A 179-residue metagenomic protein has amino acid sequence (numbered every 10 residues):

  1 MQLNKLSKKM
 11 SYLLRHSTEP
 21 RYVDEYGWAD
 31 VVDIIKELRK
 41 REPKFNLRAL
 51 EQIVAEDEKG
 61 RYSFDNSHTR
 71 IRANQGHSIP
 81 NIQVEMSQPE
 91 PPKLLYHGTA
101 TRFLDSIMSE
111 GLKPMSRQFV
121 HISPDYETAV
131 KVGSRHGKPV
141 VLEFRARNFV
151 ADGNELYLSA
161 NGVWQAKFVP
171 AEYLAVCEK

Functional and structural regions predicted by a protein language model:
M1-K8: Charged, low-complexity intrinsically disordered regulatory segments in eukaryotic signaling
Q2, E25-Y26, D30: Short, contiguous, pocket-lining structural segments that sit at or immediately flank catalytic/ligand-binding sites
K5, E85-E90, M115, A171-K179: Long, charged, low-complexity intrinsically disordered regions
S11, H16-P20, E25, I35 (+3 more regions): ADP-ribosyltransferase catalytic core
D30-E42: DNA-recognition alpha helix
S67-P92: Phosphate/adenylate-binding "loop-and-lid" substructures adjacent to NTP/NAD/dNTP-binding pockets in NTP-dependent
K93-G98: Short hydrophobic beta-strand segments
